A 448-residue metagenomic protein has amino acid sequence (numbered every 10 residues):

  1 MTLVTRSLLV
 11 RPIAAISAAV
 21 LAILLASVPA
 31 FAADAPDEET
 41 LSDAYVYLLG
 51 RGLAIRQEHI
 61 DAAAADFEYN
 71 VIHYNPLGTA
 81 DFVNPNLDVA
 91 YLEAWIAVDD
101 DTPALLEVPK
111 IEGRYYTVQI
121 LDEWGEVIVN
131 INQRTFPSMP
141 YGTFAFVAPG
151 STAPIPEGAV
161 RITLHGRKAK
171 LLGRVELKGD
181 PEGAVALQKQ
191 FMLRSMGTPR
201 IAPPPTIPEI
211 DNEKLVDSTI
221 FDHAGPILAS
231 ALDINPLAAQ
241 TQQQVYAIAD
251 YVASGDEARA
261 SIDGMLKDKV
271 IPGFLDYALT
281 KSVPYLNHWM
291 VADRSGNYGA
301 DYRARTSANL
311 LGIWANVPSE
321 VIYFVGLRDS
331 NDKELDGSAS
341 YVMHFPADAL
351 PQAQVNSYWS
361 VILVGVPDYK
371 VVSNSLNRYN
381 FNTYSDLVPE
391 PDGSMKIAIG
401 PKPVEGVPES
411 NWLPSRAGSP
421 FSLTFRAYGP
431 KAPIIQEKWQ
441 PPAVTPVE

Functional and structural regions predicted by a protein language model:
M1-R11: N-terminal secretory signal peptides that target proteins for export/translocation
A14-S27: Bacterial N-terminal signal peptides
V28-A32: Sec/Tat signal peptide C-region and signal peptidase I cleavage site
A33-E448: A compositional/structural signature for long, glycine/proline-rich flexible linkers and loops on extracytoplasmic
